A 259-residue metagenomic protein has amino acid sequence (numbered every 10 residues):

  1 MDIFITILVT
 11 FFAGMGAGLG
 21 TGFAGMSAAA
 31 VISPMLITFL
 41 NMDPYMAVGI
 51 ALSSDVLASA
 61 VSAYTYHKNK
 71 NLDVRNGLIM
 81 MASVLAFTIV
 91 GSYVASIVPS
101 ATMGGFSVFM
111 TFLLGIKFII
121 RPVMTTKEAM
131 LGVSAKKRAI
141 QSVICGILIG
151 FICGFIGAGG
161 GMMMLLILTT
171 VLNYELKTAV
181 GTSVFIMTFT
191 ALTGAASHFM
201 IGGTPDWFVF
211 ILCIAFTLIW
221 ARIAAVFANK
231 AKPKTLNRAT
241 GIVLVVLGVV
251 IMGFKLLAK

Functional and structural regions predicted by a protein language model:
M1-L19, S33-F39, P44, T65-F151 (+2 more regions): Juxtamembrane transmembrane-helix boundary motif
M1-T6, T10, S53-Y64, A158-L168: Hydrophobic, membrane-facing alpha-helical anchors
F23-I32, G157-I167: Transmembrane helix boundary and interhelical junction motifs in multipass membrane proteins
M42-I50, R75-N76, N173-V184: Membrane-interface alpha-helices at helix entry/exit sites of multi-pass transporters
A51-D55, S183-M187, V209-F210, I214: Short hydrophobic/aromatic, small-residue-rich stretches within specific transmembrane helices of secondary active
S53-V61, A86-F87, V94, I186-T193: Membrane-embedded alpha-helical segments of transport systems, primarily multispan ion/solute transporters
T126-K127, A158-M163, Y174-T178: Short, structured loop/turn "capping" segments at alpha-beta junctions
F151, F155, G159, T188-A196: Hydrophobic alpha-helical segments of membrane proteins
